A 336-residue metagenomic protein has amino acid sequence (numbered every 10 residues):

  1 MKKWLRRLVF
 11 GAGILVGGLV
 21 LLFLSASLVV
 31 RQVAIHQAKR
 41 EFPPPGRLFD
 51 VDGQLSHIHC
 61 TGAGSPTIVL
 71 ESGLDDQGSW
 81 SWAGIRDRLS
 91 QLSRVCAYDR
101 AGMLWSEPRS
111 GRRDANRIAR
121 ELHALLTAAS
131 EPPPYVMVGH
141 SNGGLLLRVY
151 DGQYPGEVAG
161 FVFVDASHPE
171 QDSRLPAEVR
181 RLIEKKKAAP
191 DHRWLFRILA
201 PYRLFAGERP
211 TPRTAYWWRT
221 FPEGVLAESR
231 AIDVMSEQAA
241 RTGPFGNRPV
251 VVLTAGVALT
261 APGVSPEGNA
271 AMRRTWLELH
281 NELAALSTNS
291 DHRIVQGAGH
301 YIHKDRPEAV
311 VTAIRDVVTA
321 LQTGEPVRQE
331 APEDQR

Functional and structural regions predicted by a protein language model:
K2-I68, S90-S93, S130, N281 (+1 more regions): Alpha/beta-hydrolase fold catalytic core
Q54, C60-W105: Conserved HGGG/HGGXW glycine-rich cap/lid loop of the alpha/beta-hydrolase fold
H59-T61, R100-V136: Active-site loop/oxyanion-hole signature of alpha/beta-hydrolase fold enzymes
V69-G73, H140, D165, A255: The conserved beta1-alpha1 loop
A115, Y154-A285, N289-I294: Flexible "cap/lid" subdomain of the alpha/beta-hydrolase fold that forms the substrate-access gate
G139, G143, L147: Gly/Ala-rich beta-loop-alpha elbow adjacent to hydrolase catalytic centers
T288-R336: Catalytic active-site module of serine/aspartate enzymes centered on a nucleophile-bearing elbow/loop
